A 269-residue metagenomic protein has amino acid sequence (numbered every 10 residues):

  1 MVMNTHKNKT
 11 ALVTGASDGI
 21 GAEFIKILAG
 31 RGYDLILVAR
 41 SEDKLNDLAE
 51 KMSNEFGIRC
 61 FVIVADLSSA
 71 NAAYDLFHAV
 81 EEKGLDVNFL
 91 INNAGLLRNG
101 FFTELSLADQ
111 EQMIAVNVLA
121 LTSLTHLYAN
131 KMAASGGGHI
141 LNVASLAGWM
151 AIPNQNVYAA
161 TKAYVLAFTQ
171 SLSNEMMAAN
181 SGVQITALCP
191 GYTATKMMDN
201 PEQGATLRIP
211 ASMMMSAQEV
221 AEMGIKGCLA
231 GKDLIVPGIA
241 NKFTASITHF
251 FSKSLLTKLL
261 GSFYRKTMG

Functional and structural regions predicted by a protein language model:
S17-D18: Conserved glycine-rich cofactor-binding loop
R31-L48: Conserved glycine-rich Rossmann-like NAD(P)H-binding loop of the short-chain dehydrogenase/reductase
N93-R98: Conserved NAD(P)H cofactor-binding loop of Rossmann-fold oxidoreductase domains
F101-F102, D109-I114: Substrate-binding pocket helix/loop in short-chain dehydrogenase/reductase
T125, T161: Active-site helix of classical SDR
S145: Residue(s) in the substrate-gating loop at a strand-loop-helix junction that position the organic substrate next
E175-A240, F250, S254, K258: SDR active-site lid
